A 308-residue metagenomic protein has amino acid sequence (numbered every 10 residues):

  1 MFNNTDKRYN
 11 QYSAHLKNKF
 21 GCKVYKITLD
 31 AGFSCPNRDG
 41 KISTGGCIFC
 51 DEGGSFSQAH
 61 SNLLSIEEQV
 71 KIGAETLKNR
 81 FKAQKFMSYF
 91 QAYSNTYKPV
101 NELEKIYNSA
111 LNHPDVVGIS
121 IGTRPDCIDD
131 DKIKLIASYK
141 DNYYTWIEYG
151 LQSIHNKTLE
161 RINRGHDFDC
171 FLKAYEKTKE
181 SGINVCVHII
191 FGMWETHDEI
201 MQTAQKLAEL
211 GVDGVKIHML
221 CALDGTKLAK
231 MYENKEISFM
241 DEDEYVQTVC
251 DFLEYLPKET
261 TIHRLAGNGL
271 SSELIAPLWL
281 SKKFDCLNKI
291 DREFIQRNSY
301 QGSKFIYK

Functional and structural regions predicted by a protein language model:
M1-M87: N-terminal [4Fe-4S]-dependent radical SAM core
F2-A14, K23-Y25, G214, A222-K308: Auxiliary Fe-S-binding modules of radical SAM enzymes
Y25-L29, F86-S88, I119-I121, T145-Y149 (+3 more regions): Hydrophobic faces of well-ordered beta-strands that scaffold small-molecule active sites in alpha/beta enzyme cores
C47, S109-V116, Q202-I217, C286-Y300: Structural recognition of alpha->loop->beta junctions
G53-V70, L77-V100, D115-I128, Y144-F171 (+1 more regions): Core AdoMet radical
G73-L77, I128-N142, M201-G211, E254: Short amphipathic alpha-helices and their capping/turn segments at secondary-structure boundaries
L77-N79, Y107-P114, K134-Y144, E176-E180 (+1 more regions): Acidic (Asp/Glu)-rich catalytic clusters
D169-K227, D243-A266: Conserved C-terminal portion of the radical SAM core fold that forms the substrate/S-adenosylmethionine-binding
